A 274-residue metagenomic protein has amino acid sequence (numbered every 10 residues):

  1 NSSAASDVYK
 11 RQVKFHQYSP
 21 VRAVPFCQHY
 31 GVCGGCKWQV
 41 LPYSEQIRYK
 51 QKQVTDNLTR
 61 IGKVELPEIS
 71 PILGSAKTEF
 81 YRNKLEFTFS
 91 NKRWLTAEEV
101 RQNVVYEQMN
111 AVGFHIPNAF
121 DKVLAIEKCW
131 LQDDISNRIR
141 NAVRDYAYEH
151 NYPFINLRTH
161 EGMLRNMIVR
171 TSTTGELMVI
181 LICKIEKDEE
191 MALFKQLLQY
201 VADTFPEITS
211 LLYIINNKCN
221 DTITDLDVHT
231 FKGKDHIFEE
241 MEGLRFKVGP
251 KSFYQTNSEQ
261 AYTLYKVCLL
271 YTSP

Functional and structural regions predicted by a protein language model:
N1-A5, Y9, Y271-P274: Single conserved hydrophobic/aromatic residue that forms the stacking wall/gate of nucleotide- or nucleobase-binding
S6-H229, K266: SAM-dependent transferase fold signal centered on methyltransferase-like domains, encompassing both Class I
K232-S273: SAM-dependent Rossmann-like transferase core, predominantly class I methyltransferases with a strong bias toward
